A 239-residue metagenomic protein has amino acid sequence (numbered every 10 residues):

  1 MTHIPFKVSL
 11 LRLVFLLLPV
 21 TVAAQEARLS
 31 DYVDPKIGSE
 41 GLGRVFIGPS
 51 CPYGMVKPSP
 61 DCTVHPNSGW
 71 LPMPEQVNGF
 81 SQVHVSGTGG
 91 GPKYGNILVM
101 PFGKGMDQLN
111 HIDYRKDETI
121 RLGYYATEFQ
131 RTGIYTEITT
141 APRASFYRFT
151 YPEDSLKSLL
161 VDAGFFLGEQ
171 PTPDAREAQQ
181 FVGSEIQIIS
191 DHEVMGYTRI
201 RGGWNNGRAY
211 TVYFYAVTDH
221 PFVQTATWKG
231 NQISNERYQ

Functional and structural regions predicted by a protein language model:
M1-Q25: Bacterial Sec-dependent N-terminal signal peptides
Q25-Q239: Accessory carbohydrate-recognition regions in carbohydrate-active enzymes
